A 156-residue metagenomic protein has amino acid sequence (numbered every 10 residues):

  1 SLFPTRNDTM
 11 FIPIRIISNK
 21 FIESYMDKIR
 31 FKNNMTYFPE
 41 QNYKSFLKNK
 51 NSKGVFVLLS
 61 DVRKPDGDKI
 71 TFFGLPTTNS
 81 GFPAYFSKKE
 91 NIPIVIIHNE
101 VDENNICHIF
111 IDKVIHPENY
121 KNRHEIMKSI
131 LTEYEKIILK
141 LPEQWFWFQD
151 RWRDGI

Functional and structural regions predicted by a protein language model:
S1-Q41, P65-I70, L75-P76: Catalytic core of membrane glycerolipid acyltransferases/transacylases, capturing the structured, soluble-facing
R6-T9, K44-I156: Non-catalytic C-terminal accessory region of glycerolipid acyltransferases and related lyso-lipid remodeling enzymes
